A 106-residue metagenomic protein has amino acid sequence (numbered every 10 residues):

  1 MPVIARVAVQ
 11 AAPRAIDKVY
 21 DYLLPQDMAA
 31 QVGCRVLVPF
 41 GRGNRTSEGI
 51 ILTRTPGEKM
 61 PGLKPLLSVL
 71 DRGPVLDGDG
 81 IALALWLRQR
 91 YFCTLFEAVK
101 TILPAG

Functional and structural regions predicted by a protein language model:
M1-G106: Accessory, non-ATPase domains that flank or precede helicase/AAA+ motor cores in DNA-metabolism machines
